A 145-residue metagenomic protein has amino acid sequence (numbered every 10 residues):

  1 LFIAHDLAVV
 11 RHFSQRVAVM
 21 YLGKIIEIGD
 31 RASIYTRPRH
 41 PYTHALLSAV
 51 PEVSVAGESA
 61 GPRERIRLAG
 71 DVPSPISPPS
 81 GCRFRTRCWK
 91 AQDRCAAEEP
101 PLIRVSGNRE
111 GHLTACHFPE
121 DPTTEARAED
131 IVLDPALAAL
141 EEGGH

Functional and structural regions predicted by a protein language model:
A4-H5: H-loop/switch region of ABC-family ATPase nucleotide-binding domains
V10-H12: A short, surface-exposed alpha-helical micro-motif characterized by mixed small hydrophobic and charged/polar residues
R16, I28: Short, glycine/charged-rich "phosphate-handling" switch motifs in NTP-dependent and phosphotransfer domains
D30-G144: Charged, flexible cofactor/metal-binding loops and thiol motifs
